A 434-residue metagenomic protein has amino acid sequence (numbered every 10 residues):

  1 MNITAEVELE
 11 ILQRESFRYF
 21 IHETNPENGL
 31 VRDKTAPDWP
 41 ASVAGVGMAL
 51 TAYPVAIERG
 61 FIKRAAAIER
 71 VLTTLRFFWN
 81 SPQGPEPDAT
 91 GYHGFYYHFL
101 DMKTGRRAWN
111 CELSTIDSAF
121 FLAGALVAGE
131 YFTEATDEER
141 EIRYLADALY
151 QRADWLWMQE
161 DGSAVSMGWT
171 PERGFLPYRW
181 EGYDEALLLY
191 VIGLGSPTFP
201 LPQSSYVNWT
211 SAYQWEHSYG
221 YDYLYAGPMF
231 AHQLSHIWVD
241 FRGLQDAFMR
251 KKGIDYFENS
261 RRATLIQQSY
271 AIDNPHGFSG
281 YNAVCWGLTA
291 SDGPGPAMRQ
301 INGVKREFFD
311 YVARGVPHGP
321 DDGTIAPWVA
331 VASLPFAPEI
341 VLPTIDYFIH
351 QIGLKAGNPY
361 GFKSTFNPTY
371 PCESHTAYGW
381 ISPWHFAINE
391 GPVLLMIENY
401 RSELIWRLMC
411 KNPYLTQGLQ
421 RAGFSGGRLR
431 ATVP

Functional and structural regions predicted by a protein language model:
M1-P434: Ser/Thr/Asn(+Pro)-rich, low-complexity disordered segments
